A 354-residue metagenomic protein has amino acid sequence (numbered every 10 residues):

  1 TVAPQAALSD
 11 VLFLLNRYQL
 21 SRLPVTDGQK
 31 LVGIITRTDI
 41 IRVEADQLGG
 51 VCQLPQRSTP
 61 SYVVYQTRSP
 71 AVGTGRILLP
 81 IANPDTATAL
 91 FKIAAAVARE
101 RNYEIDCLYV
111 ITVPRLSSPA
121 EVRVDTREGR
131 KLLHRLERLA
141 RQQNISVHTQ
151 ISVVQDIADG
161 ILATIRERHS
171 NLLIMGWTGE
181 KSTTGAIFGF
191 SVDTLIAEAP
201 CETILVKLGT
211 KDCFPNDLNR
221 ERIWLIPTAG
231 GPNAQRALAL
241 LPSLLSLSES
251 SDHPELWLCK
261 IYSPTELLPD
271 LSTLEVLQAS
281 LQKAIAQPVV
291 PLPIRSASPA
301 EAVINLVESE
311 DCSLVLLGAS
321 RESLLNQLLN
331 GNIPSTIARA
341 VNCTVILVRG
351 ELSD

Functional and structural regions predicted by a protein language model:
V2-Q19, T26, P84-D85: The conserved cystathionine-beta-synthase
D27-K30, T36-K92, A96, V110-P114 (+5 more regions): Intrinsically disordered or low-complexity boundary/linker segments at protein termini and domain junctions
R76-Q142, S146, V154: Non-catalytic interaction/regulatory modules that flank or connect domains
Y109-K131, S251, W257-L277: Acidic, proline/glycine-rich short linear motifs
I151-G160, R295-A300: Charged docking surfaces used in two-component/phosphorelay signaling
F188-S191, T273-E275, L329-P334: Charged helix-capping and loop-helix junction motifs
S272-A279, R295-D311: A short, acidic, amphipathic alpha-helical segment used as a generic capping/interface helix at domain edges
